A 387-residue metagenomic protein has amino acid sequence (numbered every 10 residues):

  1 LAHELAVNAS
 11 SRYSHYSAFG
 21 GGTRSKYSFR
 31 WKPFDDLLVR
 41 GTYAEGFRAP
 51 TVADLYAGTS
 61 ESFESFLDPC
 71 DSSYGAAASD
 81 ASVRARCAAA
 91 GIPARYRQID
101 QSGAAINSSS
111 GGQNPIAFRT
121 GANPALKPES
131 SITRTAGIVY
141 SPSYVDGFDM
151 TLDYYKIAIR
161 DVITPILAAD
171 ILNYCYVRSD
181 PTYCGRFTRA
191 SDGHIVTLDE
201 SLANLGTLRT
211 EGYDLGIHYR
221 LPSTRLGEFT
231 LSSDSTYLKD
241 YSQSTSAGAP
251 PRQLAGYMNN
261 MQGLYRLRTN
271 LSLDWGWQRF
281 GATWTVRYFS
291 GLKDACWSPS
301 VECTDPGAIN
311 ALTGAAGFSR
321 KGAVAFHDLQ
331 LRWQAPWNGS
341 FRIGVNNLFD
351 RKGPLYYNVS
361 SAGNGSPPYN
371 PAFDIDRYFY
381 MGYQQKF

Functional and structural regions predicted by a protein language model:
L1, Y27-W31, G41, A136-Y140 (+7 more regions): Residues on the lipid-exposed face of transmembrane beta-strands in outer-membrane beta-barrel proteins
L1-F34, S131-T135: Surface-exposed extracellular loop regions of Gram-negative outer-membrane beta-barrel proteins
L5, D35-V39, V145-M150, R225 (+2 more regions): Repeated loop/turn-to-beta-strand initiation elements of outer-membrane beta-barrel proteins
S11-S17, T23, Y43-A49, G58 (+9 more regions): Transmembrane beta-strands of outer-membrane beta-barrel pores
A44, A57, E61-S62, D71-G75 (+6 more regions): C-terminal beta-signal and terminal closure region of outer-membrane beta-barrel proteins
F66-G121, A168-T210, S298-F318: Flexible glycine-rich, low-complexity coil/linker segments exposed to the extracellular/periplasmic environment
D149-C296: Gram-negative outer-membrane beta-barrel transporters
K239-S242, T285-C303, R332-F387: C-terminal beta-signal and adjacent terminal beta-strands/loops of Gram-negative outer-membrane beta-barrel proteins
